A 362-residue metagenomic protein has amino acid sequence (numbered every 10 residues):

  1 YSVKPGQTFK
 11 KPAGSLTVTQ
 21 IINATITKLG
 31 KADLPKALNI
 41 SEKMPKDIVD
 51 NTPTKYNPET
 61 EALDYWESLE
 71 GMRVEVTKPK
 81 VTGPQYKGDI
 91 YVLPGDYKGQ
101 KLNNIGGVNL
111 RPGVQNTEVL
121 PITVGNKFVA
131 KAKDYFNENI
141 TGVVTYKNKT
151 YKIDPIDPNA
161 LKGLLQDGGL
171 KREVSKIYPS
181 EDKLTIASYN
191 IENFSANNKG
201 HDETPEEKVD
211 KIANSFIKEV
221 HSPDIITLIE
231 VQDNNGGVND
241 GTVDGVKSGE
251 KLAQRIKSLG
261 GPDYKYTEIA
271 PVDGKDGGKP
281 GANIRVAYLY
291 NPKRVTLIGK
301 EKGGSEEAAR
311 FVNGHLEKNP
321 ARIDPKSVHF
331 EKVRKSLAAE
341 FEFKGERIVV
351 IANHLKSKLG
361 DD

Functional and structural regions predicted by a protein language model:
Y1-K199, E203-S222, L316-H329, V333-K335: Extended non-catalytic accessory segments flanking core domains
V3-T8, V81, I191-A196, V231-N235 (+4 more regions): Solvent-exposed loop/turn segments at secondary-structure junctions within structured extracellular/periplasmic domains
K78, G142, N190, I226 (+3 more regions): A residue-level signal for conserved active-site and pocket-lining positions in enzyme catalytic cores
T150-K152, K183-I186, D224-I225, D263-K265 (+2 more regions): Beta-sheet entry/capping signal
L161-G163, E306-A308, S357-G360: A short local loop/turn or secondary-structure capping micro-motif enriched for an aromatic residue
K176-I186, P292-T296, K332-L359: Beta-strand-turn-beta hairpins that frame and shape the catalytic cleft of phosphate-ester-processing enzymes
H201-K208, G241, G245, D362: Residue-level preference for long, well-ordered alpha-helices that form the structural scaffold of enzyme catalytic
A213-R322, K326-S327: Active-site surface patch of divalent metal-dependent phosphodiester/phosphate bond hydrolases
